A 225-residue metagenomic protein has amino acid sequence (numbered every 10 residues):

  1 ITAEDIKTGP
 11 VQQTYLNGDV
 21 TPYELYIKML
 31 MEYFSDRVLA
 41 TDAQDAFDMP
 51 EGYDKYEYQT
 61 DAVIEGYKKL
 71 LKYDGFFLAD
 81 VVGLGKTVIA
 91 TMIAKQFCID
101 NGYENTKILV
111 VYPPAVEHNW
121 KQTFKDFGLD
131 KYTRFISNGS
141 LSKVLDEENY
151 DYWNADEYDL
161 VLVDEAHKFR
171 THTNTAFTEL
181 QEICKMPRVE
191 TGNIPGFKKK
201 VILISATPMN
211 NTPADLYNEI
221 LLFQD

Functional and structural regions predicted by a protein language model:
I1, F169-R170, T207: Conserved RecA-like P-loop NTPase helicase motor core
I1-V81, V88-D100, N105, Q122 (+1 more regions): ATP-dependent helicase/translocase motor core
A43-D54, I64, K86-N193, D225: SF2 helicase/translocase NTPase motor core, specifically the RecA-like lobe 1 inter-motif segment between Walker
G75, D159-L160, K200: The start of beta-strands in P-loop NTPase/AAA+ ATPase cores
F76, I108, I202: Conserved beta-strand position immediately N-terminal to the Walker
V81, P113, T207: P-loop (Walker A) phosphate-binding loop of NTP-binding proteins
P195-T212: Conserved helicase ATPase motor motifs in RecA-like P-loop NTPase domains
L216-Q224: A short helix-turn-beta junction within AAA+ P-loop NTPase domains corresponding to the substrate/partner-engaging
